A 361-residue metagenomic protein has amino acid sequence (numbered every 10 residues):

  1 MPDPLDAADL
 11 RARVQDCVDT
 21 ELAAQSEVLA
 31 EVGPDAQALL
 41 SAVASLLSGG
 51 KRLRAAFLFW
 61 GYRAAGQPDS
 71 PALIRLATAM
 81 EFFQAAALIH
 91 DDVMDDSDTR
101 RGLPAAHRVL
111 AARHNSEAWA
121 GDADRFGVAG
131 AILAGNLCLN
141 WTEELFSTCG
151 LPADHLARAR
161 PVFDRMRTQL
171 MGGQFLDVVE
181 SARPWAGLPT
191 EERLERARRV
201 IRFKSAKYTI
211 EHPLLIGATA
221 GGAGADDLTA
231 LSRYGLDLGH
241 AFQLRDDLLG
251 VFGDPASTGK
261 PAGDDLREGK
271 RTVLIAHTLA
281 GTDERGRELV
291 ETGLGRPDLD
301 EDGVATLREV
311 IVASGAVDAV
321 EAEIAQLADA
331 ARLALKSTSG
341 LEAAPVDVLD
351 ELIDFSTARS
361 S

Functional and structural regions predicted by a protein language model:
M1-A85, I89-H90, M94-D124, D177-E195 (+2 more regions): Conserved N-terminal diphosphate/IPP-binding helix and adjacent helical/loop segment of trans-prenyltransferase domains
L10, V14, V18-E21, L53 (+5 more regions): Hydrophobic/aromatic residues within well-ordered alpha-helical segments
P34-F82, W141, E195-L238, A276-L279 (+2 more regions): Alpha-helical phosphate/pyrophosphate-handling elements in metalloenzyme active cores
A42-L46, F126-A131, A197-R202, K260 (+2 more regions): A ubiquitous short alpha-helical element
R63-A64, I89-W119, E143, L170-E192 (+2 more regions): Acidic, Mg2+-coordinating active-site segments of isoprenoid diphosphate-utilizing enzymes
A129-W141: Internal, well-ordered alpha/beta segment that forms a basic, Gly-enriched binding/recognition surface
S147-V162, V290: Transmembrane helix-loop-helix
R160-Q174: Conserved ATP-utilizing enzyme core subdomain
